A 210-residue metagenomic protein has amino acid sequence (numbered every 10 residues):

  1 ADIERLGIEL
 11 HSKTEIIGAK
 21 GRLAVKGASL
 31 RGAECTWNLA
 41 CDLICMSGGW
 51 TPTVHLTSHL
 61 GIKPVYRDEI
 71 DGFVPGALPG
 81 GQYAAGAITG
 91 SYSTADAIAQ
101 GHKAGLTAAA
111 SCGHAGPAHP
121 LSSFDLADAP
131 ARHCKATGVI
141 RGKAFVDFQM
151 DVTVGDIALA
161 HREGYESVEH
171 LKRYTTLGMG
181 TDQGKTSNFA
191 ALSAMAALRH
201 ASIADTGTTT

Functional and structural regions predicted by a protein language model:
A1-T210: Residues forming the flavin
